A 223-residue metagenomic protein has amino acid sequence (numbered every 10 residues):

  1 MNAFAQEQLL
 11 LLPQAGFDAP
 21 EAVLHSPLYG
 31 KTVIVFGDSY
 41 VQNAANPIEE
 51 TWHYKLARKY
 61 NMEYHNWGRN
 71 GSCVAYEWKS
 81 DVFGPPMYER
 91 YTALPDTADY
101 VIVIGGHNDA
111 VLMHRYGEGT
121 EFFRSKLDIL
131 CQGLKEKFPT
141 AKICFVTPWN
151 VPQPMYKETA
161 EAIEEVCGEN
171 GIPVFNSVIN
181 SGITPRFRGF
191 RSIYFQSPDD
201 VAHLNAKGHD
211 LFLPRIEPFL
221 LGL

Functional and structural regions predicted by a protein language model:
M1-F36, Y40-I48, R58-K59, L94-T97 (+2 more regions): N-terminal secretory targeting modules
N2-E21, N108-L130: N-terminal-biased segments
T32-I34, Y40-T120, S125, P154: Conserved SGNH/GDSL esterase-like catalytic core that processes O-acyl groups on lipids and polysaccharides
E50, Y54, R58, S125-Q132 (+5 more regions): Solvent-exposed, polar/charged alpha-helical surfaces in well-ordered, non-transmembrane soluble domains, broadly
E63-H65, K142, G171-F175: Conserved beta-strand segments of alpha/beta enzyme cores
W67-R69, V146, S177-N180: Conserved beta-strand termini and adjacent loop/short-helix elements that scaffold enzyme active sites in alpha/beta
H107-N108, C131-E164: Active-site segments of SGNH/GDSL-like serine hydrolases that catalyze O-acetyl group transfer/hydrolysis on lipids
N150-L223: Catalytic His-Asp segment of secreted/periplasmic serine-dependent ester chemistry enzymes
